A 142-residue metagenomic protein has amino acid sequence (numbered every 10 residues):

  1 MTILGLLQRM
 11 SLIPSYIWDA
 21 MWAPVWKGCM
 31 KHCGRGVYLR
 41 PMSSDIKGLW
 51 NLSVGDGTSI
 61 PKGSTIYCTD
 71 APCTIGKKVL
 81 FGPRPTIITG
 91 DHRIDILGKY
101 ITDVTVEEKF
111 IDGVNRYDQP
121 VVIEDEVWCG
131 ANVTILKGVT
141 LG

Functional and structural regions predicted by a protein language model:
M1-I46: Extended, small-residue-rich solenoid/repeat segments and analogous flexible loops that form exposed scaffolds
M42-V54, S59-V139: Flexible, glycine/small-residue-enriched loop-and-beta-strand segment within the central core of proteins
